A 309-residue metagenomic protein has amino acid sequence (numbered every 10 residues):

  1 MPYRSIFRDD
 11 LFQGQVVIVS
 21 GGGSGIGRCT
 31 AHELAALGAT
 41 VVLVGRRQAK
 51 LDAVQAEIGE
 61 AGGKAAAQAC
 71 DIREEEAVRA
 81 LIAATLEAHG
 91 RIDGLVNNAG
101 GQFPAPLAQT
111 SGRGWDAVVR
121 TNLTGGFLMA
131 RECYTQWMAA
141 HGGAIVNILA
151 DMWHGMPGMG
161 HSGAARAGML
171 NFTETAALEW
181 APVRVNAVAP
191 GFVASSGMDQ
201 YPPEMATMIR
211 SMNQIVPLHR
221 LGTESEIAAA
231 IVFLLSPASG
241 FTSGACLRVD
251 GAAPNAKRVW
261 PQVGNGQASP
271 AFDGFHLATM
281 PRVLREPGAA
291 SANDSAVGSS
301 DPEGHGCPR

Functional and structural regions predicted by a protein language model:
P2-F7, V232, S243-R309: Short C-terminal tail/terminal secondary-structure segment of NAD(P)H-dependent dehydrogenase/reductase domains
V16, G23-S24: Conserved glycine-rich cofactor-binding loop
G90, F127-A130, R220-V249, P254-N255: C-terminal substrate-recognition "lid" of short-chain dehydrogenase/reductases
V96, A181-R184, T242-G244: Short, small/polar-rich loop/turn modules that mediate ligand/substrate recognition or access, typified
P106-L107, G114-V119, M212: Substrate-binding pocket helix/loop in short-chain dehydrogenase/reductase
T135, L178-A181, G240: Alpha-helical segment proximal to the catalytic Tyr-Lys
V146-G168, T173-E174, L178-A181, V193 (+1 more regions): Catalytic loop of short-chain dehydrogenase/reductase
